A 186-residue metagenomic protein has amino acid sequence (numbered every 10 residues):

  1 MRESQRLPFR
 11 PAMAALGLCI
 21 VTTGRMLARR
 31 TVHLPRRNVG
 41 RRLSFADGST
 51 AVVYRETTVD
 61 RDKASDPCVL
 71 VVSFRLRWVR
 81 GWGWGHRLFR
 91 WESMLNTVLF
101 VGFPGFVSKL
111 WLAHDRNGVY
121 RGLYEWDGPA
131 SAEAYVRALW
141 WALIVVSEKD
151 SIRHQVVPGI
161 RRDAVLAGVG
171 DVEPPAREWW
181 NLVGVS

Functional and structural regions predicted by a protein language model:
M1-G105, P158-S186: Short S/T/G/P-rich N-terminal loop/turn motif that feeds into the first structured element of a domain
R6, V69-R75, S108-A138: Short, well-ordered beta-strand segments in beta-rich or mixed alpha/beta enzyme and ligand-binding folds
D62, L99, L112-A113, I144-V146: Generic marker of residues within folded, mature protein domains
F106-V107, D150: Secondary-structure boundary/capping positions in well-ordered alpha/beta enzyme cores
V119-E125, P129-E178, S186: Short, Lys/Arg-rich amphipathic alpha-helical interaction segments that bind nucleic acids or acidic protein surfaces
